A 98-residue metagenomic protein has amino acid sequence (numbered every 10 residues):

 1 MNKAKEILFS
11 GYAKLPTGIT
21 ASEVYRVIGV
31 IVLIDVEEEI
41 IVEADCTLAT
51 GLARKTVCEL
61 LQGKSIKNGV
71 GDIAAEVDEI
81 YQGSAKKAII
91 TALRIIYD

Functional and structural regions predicted by a protein language model:
M1-Y12: Short, compositionally biased leader-like segments
K14-I31, V36-D98: Active-site- and interface-proximal helix/loop "cap" or "latch" segments in soluble metabolic and energy-transducing
